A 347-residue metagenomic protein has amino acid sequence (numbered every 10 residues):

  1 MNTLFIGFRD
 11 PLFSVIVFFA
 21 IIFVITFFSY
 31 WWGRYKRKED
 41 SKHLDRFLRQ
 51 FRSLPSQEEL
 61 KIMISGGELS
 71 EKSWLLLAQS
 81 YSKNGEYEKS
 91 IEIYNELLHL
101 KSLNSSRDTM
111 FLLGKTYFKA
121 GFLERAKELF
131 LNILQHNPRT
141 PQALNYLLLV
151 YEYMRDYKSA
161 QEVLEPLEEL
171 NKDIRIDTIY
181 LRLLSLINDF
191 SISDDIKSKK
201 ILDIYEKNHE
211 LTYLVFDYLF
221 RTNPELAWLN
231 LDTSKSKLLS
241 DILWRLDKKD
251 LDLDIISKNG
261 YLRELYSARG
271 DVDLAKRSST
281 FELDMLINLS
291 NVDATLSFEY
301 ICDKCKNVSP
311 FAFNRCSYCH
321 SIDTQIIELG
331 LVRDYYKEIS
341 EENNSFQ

Functional and structural regions predicted by a protein language model:
M1-S41: N-terminal signal-anchor transmembrane alpha helix of single-pass membrane proteins, serving as the membrane-anchoring
L60-K61, Y94, F130, L164: Hydrophobic/aromatic packing residues within the alpha-helices of TPR/SEL1-like helical repeat arrays
E68, S102-N104, P138, N171-K172: Short coil turns that delineate tetratricopeptide repeat
K72-L76, R107-L112, E128, P141-L147 (+3 more regions): Alpha-solenoid helical repeat scaffolds
K235, D241-Q347: Cys/His-clustered metal-coordination modules, chiefly Zn-binding fingers
